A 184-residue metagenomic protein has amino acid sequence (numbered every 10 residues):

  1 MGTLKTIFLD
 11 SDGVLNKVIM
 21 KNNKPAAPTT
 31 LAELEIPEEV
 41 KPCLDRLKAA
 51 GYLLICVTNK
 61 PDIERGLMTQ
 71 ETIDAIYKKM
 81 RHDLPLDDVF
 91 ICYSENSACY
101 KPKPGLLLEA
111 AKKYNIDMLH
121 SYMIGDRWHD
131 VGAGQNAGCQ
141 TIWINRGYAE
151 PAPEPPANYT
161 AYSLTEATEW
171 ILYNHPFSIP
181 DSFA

Functional and structural regions predicted by a protein language model:
M1-L53: Active-site neighborhood of HAD-like aspartate-dependent phosphohydrolases
T6-F8, I55, Y122, Y159: Hydrophobic "anchor" residues on beta-strands that sit immediately upstream of conserved functional sites
V40-I73, Y77, L86-E95, G134: Substrate-recognition element of Asp-dependent hydrolases with the DxDx(T/V) motif
I76-Y93, A152-L172: Structural recognition of alpha->loop->beta junctions
K103-V131: Conserved Lys-Pro-Asp/Glu-containing loop-to-beta segment of HAD-superfamily phosphomonoesterases, centered on
Y114, T168-I179: Short, hydrophobic alpha-helical segments
M123-Y162: Acidic, Mg2+-coordinating phosphoryl-transfer loop and its flanking beta/alpha structural elements, shared across
